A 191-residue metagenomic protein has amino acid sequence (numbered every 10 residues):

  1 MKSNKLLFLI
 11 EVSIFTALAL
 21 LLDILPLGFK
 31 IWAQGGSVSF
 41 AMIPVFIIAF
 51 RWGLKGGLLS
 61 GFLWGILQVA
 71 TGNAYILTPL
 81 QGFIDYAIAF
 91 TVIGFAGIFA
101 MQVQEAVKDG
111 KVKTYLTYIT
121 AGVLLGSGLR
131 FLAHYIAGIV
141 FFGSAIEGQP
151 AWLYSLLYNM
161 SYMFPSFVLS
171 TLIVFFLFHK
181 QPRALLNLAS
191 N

Functional and structural regions predicted by a protein language model:
M1-F8, Q34-G36, T71, G110-L116 (+1 more regions): Helix-boundary and loop/linker segments of multi-pass membrane transporters
M1-R51, K55-L59: Hydrophobic transmembrane alpha-helices
M1-T16, A121, A151-N191: Alpha-helical transmembrane segments and their cytosolic interface
K2-S3, L7-T16, L20-L21, S60 (+1 more regions): Short helix-perturbing small/polar motifs within transmembrane alpha-helices
L21-S37, L63-F99, F142: Interfacial aromatic-anchored transmembrane helix boundaries in multi-pass membrane proteins
D23, A100, H134, G138-I146 (+3 more regions): Juxtamembrane/transmembrane-helix interface segments of polytopic membrane transporters
F50-W52, F95-Q104, L177-R183: Structural signal for the C-terminal ends of transmembrane alpha-helices and the immediately following loop
G57-Q68, G122-G126, N191: Central hydrophobic cores of alpha-helical transmembrane segments in multi-pass integral membrane proteins
